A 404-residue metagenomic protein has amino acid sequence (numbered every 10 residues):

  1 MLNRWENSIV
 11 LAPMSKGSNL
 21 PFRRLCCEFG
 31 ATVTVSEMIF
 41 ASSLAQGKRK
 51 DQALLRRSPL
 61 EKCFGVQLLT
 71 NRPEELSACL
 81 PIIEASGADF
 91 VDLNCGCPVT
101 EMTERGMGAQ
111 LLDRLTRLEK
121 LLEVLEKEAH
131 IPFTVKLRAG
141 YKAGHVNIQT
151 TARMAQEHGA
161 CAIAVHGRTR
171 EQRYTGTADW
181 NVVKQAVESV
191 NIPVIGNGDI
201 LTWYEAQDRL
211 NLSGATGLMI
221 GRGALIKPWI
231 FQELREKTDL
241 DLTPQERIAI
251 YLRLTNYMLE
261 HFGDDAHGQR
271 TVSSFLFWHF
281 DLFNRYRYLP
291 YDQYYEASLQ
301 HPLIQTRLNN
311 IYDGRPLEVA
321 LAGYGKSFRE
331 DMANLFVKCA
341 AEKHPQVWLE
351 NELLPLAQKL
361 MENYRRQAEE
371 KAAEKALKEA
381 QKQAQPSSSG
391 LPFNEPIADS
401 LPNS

Functional and structural regions predicted by a protein language model:
M1-E6, V10, L20-P21, E128-H130 (+5 more regions): Alpha/beta catalytic cores of nucleotide-metabolism and tRNA/nucleoside-modifying enzymes
L2-S8, S42-C63, C97, T103-R105 (+2 more regions): N-terminal small/glycine-rich loop or linker at the start of catalytic domains across soluble metabolic enzymes
L11, C26, E37, V66 (+6 more regions): Conserved, mostly hydrophobic/aromatic
M14-D89: Glycine-rich, positively charged N-terminal anion/phosphate-binding segment
M14-K16, I39-A41, L69-N71, G96-P98 (+4 more regions): Active-site beta-loop-alpha junctions enriched in small/polar residues
E37, D113, G198: Short beta->alpha connector loops at strand-helix junctions that form conserved, small/polar/Pro-enriched
K48, A53-L60, D113-L115, V183-V187 (+2 more regions): Short, structured secondary-structure boundary patches
S77-M107, L111, T116-I192, Q207: Alpha/beta enzyme core
